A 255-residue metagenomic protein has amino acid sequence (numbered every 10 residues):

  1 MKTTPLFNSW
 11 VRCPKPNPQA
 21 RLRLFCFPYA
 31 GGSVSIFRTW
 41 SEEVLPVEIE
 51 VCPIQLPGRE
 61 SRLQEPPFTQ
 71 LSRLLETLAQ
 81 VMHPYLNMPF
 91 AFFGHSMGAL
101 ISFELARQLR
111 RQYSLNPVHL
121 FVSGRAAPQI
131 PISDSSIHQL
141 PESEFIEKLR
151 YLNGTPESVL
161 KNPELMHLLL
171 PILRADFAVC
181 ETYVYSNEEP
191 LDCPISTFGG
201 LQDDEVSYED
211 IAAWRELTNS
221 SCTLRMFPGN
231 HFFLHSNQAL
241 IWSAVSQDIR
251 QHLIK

Functional and structural regions predicted by a protein language model:
M1-F93, M97-K255: Domain-scale detector for complete catalytic domains at protein termini or as standalone homologs
